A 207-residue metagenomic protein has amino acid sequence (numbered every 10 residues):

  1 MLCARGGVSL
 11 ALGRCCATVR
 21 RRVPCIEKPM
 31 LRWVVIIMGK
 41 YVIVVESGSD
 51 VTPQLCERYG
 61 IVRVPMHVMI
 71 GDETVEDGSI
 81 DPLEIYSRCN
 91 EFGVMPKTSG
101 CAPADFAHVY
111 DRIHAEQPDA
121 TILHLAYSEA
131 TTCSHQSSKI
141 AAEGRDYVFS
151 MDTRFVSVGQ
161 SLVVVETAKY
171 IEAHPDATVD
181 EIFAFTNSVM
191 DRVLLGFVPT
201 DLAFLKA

Functional and structural regions predicted by a protein language model:
L2, L10-L12, L31: Leucine-biased recognition of intrinsically disordered, low-complexity hydrophobic segments
C3, C15-C16, C25: Cysteine-centered motifs
R20-I37: Short, Lys/Arg-enriched N-terminal segments with co-localized hydrophobic residues within the first ~10-30 amino acids
K40, G48-H67, T121, S134-F149 (+1 more regions): Mixed-charge interfacial surface used for oligomerization/domain docking and macromolecular partner engagement
V42-A107: N-terminal glycine-rich anion-binding loop in soluble enzyme alpha/beta folds
V45, H124-S128, D152: Short beta-strand segments
G93-E129, C133-S137: Glycine-rich phosphate- or other oxyanion-binding loops that anchor nucleotides, phosphorylated ligands
